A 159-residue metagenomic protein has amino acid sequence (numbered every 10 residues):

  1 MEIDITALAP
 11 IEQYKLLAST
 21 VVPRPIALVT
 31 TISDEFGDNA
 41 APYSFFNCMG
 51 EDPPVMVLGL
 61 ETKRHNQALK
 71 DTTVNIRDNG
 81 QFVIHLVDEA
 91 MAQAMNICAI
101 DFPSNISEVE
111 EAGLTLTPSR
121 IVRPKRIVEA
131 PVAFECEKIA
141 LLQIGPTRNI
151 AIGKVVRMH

Functional and structural regions predicted by a protein language model:
M1-A41, N47-H159: Active-site-proximal mixed secondary-structure blocks
